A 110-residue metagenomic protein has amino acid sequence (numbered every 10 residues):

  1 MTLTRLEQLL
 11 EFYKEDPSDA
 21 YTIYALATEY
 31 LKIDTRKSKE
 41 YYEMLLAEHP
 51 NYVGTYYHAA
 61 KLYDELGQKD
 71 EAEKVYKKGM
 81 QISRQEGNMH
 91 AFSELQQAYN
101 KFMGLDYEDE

Functional and structural regions predicted by a protein language model:
T2, E71-K74, A98-E110: Alpha-helical linker/edge segments of TPR/alpha-solenoid repeat scaffolds and analogous pre-/post-domain helices
E15, E48-H49, E65, I82-E86: Structural marker of alpha-solenoid helical repeat scaffolds
A25-L26, A59, Y99: Structural register within alpha-helical repeat arrays
E29-Y30, Y63, S83, M103: Residue at a conserved register position within TPR or TPR-like alpha-solenoid repeats
K32-I33, L66, E86, D106: Structural motif corresponding to the intra-repeat A-B loop/turn of tetratricopeptide repeats
